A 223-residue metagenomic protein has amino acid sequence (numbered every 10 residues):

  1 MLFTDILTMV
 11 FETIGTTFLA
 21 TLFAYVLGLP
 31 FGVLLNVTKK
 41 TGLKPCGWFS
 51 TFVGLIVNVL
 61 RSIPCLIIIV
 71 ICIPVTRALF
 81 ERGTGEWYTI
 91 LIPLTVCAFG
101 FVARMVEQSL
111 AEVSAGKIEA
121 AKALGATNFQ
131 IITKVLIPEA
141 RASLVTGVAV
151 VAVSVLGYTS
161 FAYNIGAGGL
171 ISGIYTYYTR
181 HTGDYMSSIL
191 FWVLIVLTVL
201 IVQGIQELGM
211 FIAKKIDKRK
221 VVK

Functional and structural regions predicted by a protein language model:
I6-V37: Transmembrane alpha-helix signature in integral membrane proteins
T8-T17, N58-R61, C65-F101, L190-I195: Loop-to-helix entry region at the N-terminal start of transmembrane alpha-helices in multi-pass membrane transporters
V26-F31, T89-I92, V96-I118, V148-A149 (+2 more regions): Membrane-embedded alpha-helices of multi-pass transport/permease systems
L34-C72, L94, R104-Q108: Cytoplasmic-entry segments and transmembrane alpha-helices of multi-pass inner-membrane transporters
L35-K40, I189-K223: C-terminal transmembrane helix and the adjacent membrane-cytosol boundary/short C-terminal tail of inner/organellar
T76, G147-H181, I189-L200: Non-cytoplasmic
L110-A140, A167: Short helix-to-coil transition segments within interhelical loops that connect adjacent transmembrane helices
N128-S160: Transmembrane alpha-helices
